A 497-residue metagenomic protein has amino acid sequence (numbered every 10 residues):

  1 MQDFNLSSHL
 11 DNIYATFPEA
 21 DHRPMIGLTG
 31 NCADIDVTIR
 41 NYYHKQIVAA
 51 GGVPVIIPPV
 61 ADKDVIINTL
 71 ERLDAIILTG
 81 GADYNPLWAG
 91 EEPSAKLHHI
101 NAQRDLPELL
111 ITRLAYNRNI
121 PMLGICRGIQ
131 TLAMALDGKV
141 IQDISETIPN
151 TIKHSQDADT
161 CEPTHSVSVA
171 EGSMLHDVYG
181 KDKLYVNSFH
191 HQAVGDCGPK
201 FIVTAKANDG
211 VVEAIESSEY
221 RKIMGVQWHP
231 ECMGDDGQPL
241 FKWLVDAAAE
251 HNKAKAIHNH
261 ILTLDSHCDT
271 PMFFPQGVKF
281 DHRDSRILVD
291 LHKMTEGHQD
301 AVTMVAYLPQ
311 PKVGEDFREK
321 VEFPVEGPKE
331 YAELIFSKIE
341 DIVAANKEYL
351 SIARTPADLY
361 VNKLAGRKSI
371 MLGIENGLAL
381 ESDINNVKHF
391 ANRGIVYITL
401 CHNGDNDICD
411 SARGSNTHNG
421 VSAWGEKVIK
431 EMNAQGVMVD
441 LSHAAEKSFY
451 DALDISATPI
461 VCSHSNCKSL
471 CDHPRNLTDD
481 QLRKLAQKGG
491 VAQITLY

Functional and structural regions predicted by a protein language model:
M1-I125, M134, I141, S145-V178 (+5 more regions): N-terminal beta1-alpha1 cap of cysteine-dependent amidohydrolase-like domains
A75-D83, Q142, V396-N403, V461-S463 (+1 more regions): Non-cysteine beta-strand/loop elements that form the S-adenosyl-L-methionine
R118-P121, K368, V437, T458 (+1 more regions): A short helix->loop->beta-strand "cap" motif at the edges of active sites that frequently abuts
S188-A193, G225-P230, T263-T270, A444 (+1 more regions): Histidine-centered catalytic micro-motifs
K253-T417, D472-Q493, Y497: N-terminal hydrophobic targeting/anchoring segments and the immediately downstream early-domain regions of hydrolases
L400-K484, Q493-Y497: Active-site core of metal-dependent hydrolases
